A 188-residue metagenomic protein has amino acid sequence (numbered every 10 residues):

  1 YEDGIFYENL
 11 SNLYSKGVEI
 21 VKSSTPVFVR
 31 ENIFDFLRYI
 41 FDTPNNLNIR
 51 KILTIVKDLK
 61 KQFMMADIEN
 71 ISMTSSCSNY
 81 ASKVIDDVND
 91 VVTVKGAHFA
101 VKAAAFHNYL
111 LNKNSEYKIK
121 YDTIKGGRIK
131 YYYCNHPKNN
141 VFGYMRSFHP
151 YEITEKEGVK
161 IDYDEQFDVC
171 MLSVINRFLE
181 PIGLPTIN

Functional and structural regions predicted by a protein language model:
Y1-N188: DNA-dependent DNA polymerase catalytic subunits
